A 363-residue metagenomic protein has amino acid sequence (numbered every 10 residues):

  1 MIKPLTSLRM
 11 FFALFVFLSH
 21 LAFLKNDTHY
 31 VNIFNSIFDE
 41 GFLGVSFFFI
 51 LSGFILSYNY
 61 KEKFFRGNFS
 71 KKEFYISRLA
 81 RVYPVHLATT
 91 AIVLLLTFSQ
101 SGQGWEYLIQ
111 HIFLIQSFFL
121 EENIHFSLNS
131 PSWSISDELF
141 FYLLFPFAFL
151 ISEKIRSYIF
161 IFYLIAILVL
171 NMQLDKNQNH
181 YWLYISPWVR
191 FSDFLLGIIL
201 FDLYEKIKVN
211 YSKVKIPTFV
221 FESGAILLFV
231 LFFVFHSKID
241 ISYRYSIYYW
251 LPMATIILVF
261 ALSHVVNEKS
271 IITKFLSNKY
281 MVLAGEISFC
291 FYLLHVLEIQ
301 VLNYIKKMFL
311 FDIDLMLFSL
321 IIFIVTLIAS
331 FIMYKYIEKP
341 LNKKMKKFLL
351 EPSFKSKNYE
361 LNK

Functional and structural regions predicted by a protein language model:
M1-P4, F11-L14, L18-G41, Y58-F69 (+5 more regions): Alpha-helical transmembrane segments in multi-pass integral membrane proteins
L8-R9, A13, I50-S52, V82-L87 (+3 more regions): Conserved beta-strand->loop/alpha-helix structural units within folded catalytic cores of enzymes with alpha/beta
F15, F47-F49, I55, L87 (+3 more regions): Hydrophobic residues within membrane-embedded alpha-helical segments of Major Facilitator Superfamily
E40, N59, K71-I76, V82-L139 (+4 more regions): Membrane-interface helix-loop-helix regions
R78, V82-H86, I287-L294: Loop-to-transmembrane-helix entry motif
I159-V169, G224-I226: Central hydrophobic cores of alpha-helical transmembrane segments in multi-pass integral membrane proteins
I328-Y336: Alpha-helical transmembrane segments within multi-pass membrane transporters and channels
